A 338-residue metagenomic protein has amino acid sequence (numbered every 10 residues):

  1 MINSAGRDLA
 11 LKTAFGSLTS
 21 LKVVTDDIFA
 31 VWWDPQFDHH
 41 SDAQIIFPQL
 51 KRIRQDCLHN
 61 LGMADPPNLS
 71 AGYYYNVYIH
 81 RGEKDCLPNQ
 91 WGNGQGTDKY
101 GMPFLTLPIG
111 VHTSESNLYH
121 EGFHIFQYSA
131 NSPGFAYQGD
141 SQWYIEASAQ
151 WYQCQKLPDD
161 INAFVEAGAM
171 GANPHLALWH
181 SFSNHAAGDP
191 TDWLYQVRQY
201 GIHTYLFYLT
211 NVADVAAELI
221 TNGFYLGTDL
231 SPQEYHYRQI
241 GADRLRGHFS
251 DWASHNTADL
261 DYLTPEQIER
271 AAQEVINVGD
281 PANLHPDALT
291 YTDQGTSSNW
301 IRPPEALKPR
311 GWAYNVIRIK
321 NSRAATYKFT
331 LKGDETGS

Functional and structural regions predicted by a protein language model:
M1-M102, P108-G122, F126-A130, G134 (+1 more regions): Zn2+-dependent metallopeptidase catalytic core
T19, W193, Y314-I317: Generic recognition of flexible, low-complexity loop/linker segments
T25, Y200, N321-R323: Solvent-exposed loop and beta-edge segments used for protein-protein assembly and interaction
F47-L50, R54-L58, Q150, L206-T210 (+1 more regions): Non-transmembrane alpha-helical segments in soluble domains of secreted/periplasmic/extracellular proteins
G62-A64, L157-P158, W312: Glycine-centered secondary-structure boundary/capping sites
G94-D98, H112-N117, P133-V212, Y225-L260 (+1 more regions): Acidic/His/Gly-enriched intrinsically disordered linker/tail segments that often contain short helix/coil "MoRF-like"
A217-E218: Short, charged, surface-exposed loops that flank catalytic or proteolytic processing sites
T228-S338: Beta/coil-rich, acidic/histidine-enriched accessory regions frequently appended to metallopeptidases
